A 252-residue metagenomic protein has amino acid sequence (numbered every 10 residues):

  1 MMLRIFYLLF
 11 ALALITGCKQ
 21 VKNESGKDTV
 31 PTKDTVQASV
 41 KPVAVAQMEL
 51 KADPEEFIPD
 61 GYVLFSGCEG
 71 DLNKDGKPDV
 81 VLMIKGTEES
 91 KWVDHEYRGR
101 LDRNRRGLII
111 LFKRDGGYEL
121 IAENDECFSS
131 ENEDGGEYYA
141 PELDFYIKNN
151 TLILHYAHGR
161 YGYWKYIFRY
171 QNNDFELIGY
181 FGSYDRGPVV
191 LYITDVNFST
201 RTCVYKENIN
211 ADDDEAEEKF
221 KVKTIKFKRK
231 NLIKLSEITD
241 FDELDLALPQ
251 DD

Functional and structural regions predicted by a protein language model:
M2-L9, K19-N23: Sec-dependent signal peptide recognition, specifically the positively charged N-region followed immediately by
I15-G17: C-terminal motif of bacterial Sec signal peptides marking the signal peptidase cleavage site
K19-A44: Short, low-complexity, disordered segments immediately C-terminal to signal peptides in bacterial exported proteins
K19-D28, E142-D252: Acidic, small-residue rich beta-repeat scaffolds with periodic aromatic anchors
A52-E56, D125-G135, G187-T202: Surface-exposed loop and turn segments in beta-propeller and other repeat-based domains that flank or scaffold
I58-S66, D125-A140, G162: Repeat-based blade/solenoid architectures
L72-I84, Y146-Y156: Acidic/hydrophobic-patterned starts of short beta strands in beta-sheet-rich repeat architectures
K91-N124, F168-Y170: Beta-propeller blade repeat segments, especially FG-GAP/WD-type strand-to-loop junctions in 6- to 7-bladed propeller
